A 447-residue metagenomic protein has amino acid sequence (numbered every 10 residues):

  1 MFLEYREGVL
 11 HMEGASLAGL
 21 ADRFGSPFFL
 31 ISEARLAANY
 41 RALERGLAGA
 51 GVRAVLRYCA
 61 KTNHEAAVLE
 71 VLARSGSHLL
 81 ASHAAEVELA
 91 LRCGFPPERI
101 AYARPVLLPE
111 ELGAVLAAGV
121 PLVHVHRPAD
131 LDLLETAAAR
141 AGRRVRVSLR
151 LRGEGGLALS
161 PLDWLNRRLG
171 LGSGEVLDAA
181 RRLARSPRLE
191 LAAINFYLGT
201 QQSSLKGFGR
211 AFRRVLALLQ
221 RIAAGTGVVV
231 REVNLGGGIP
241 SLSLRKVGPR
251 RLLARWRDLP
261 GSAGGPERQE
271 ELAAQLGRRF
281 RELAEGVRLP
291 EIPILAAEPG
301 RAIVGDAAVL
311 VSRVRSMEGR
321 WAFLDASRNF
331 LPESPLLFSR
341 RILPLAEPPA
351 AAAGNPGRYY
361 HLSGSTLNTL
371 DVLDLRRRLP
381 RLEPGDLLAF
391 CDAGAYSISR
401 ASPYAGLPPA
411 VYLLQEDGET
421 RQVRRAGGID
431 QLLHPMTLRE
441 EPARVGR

Functional and structural regions predicted by a protein language model:
M1-V145, R185-S186, E190, A224 (+3 more regions): A charged N-terminal "starter" segment
S16, S32-R35, N39, L43 (+17 more regions): General structural feature for long, well-ordered alpha-helical segments within catalytic domains of soluble enzymes
C59, R146-R152, N195-Y197, N234-G236 (+2 more regions): Short beta-strand segments
T62-H64, A85-E86, V106-L108, R127-A129 (+6 more regions): Active-site-proximal loop/turn and secondary-structure-junction residues that shape catalytic pockets, frequently
L69, R92, L112-L116, L134-A137 (+6 more regions): Short acidic, glycine/serine/threonine-rich loops at helix termini
F95-P97, W164, L407: Short, solvent-exposed loop/turn segments at the edges of secondary structure
E154-R313: Active-site loop/helix belt of alpha/beta enzymes
E271-G286, P290-R447: Charged (often Lys/Glu-rich) extended helix/loop segments that serve as interaction or gating elements
